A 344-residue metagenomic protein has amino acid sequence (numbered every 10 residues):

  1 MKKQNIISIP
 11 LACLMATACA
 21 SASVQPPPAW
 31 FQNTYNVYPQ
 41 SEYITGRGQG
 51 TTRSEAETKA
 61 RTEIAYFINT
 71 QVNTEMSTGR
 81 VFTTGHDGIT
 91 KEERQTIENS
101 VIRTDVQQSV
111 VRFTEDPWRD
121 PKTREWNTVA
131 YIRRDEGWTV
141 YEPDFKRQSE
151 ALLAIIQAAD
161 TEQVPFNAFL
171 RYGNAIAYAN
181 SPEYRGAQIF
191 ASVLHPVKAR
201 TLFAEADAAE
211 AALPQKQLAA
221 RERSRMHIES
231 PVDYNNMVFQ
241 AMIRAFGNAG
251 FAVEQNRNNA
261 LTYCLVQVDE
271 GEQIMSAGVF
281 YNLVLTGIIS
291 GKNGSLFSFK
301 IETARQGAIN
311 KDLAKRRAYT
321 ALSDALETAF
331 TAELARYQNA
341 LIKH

Functional and structural regions predicted by a protein language model:
M1-I9: Bacterial N-terminal signal peptides that target proteins for export
S8-A18: Bacterial N-terminal signal peptides
C19-H344: Domain-level marker for long, solvent-exposed, non-transmembrane regions
